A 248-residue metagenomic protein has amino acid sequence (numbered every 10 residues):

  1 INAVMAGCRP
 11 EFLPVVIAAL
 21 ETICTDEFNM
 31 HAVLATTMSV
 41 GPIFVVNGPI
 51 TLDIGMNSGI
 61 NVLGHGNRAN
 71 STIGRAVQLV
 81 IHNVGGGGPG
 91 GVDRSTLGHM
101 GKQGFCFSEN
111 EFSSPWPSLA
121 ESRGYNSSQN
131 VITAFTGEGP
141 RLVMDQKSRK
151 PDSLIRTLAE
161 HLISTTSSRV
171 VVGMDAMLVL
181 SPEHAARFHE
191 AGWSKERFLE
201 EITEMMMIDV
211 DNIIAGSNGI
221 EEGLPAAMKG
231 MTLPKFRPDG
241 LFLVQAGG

Functional and structural regions predicted by a protein language model:
I1-G248: Non-transmembrane, aqueous-exposed alpha-helical and coiled segments at domain scale
